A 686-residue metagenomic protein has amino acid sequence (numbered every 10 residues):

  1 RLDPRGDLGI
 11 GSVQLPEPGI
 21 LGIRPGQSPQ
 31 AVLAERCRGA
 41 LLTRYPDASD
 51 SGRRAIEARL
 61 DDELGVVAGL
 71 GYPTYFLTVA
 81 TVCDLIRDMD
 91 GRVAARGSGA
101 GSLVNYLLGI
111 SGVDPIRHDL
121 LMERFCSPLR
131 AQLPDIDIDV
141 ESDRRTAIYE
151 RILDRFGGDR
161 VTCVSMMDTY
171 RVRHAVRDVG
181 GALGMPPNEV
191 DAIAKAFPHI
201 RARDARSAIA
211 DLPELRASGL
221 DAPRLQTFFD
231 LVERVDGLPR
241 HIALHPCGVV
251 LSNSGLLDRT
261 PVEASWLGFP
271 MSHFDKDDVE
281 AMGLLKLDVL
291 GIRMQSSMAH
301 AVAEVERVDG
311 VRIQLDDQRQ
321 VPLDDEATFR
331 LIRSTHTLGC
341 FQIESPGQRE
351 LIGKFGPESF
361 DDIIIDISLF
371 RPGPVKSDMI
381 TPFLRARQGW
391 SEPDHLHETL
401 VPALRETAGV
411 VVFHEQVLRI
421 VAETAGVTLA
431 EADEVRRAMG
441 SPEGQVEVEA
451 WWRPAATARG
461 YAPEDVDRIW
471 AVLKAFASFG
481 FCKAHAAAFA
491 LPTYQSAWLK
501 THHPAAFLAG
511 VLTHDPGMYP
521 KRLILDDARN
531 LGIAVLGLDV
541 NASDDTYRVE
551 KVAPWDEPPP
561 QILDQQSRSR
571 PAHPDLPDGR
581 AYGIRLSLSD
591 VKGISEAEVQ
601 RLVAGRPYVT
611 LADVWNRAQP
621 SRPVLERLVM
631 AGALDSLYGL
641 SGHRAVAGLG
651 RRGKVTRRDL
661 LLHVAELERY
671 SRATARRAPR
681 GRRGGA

Functional and structural regions predicted by a protein language model:
D7-A686: Noncatalytic, beta-rich nucleic-acid-contacting surfaces in large DNA/RNA-processing enzymes
